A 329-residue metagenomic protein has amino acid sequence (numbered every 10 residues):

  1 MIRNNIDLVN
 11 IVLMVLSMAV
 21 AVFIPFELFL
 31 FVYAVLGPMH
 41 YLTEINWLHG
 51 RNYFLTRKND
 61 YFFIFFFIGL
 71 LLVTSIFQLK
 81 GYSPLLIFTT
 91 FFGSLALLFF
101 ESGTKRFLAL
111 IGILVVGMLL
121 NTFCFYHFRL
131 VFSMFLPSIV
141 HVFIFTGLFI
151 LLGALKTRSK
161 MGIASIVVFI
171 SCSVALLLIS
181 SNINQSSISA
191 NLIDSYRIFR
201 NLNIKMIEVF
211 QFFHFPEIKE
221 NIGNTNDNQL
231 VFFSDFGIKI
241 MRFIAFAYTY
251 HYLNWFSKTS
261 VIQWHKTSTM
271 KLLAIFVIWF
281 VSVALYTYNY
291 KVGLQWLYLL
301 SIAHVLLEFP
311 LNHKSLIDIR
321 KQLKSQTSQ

Functional and structural regions predicted by a protein language model:
M1-N52, Y288: N-terminal signal-anchor module of multipass membrane proteins
I2, W47-K58, F99-A109, L151-A164 (+1 more regions): Membrane-interface helix-boundary motifs at transmembrane edges
I11-V20, F62-F77, F88-F99, L110-F123 (+2 more regions): Hydrophobic core of alpha-helical transmembrane segments in multi-pass integral membrane proteins
A21-F29, I76-S83, T122-L130, L285-L294: Transmembrane helix interruption/hinge and helix-loop junction motifs
F29-M39, P84-S94, L130-V142, N191 (+2 more regions): Hydrophobic core segments of alpha-helical transmembrane domains in multi-pass membrane proteins
S75-I163: Membrane-interface helix-loop-helix junctions at boundaries between adjacent transmembrane segments
S186-T249: Membrane-interfacial catalytic/cofactor-binding modules of polytopic membrane enzymes
G237, I262-S268, V281-A303: Extracellular/periplasmic helix-loop-helix junctions in multi-pass membrane proteins
